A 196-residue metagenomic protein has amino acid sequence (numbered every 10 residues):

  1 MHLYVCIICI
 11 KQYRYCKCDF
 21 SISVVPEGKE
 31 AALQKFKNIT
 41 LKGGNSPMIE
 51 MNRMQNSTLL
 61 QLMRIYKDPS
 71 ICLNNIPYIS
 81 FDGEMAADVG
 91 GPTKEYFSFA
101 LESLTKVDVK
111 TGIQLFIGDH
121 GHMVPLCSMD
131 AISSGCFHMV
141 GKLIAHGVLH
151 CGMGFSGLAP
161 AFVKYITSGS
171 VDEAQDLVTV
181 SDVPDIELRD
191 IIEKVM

Functional and structural regions predicted by a protein language model:
M1-H2, C6-M196: Long, Ser/Thr/Pro/Gly-rich and/or acidic low-complexity regions in intracellular
